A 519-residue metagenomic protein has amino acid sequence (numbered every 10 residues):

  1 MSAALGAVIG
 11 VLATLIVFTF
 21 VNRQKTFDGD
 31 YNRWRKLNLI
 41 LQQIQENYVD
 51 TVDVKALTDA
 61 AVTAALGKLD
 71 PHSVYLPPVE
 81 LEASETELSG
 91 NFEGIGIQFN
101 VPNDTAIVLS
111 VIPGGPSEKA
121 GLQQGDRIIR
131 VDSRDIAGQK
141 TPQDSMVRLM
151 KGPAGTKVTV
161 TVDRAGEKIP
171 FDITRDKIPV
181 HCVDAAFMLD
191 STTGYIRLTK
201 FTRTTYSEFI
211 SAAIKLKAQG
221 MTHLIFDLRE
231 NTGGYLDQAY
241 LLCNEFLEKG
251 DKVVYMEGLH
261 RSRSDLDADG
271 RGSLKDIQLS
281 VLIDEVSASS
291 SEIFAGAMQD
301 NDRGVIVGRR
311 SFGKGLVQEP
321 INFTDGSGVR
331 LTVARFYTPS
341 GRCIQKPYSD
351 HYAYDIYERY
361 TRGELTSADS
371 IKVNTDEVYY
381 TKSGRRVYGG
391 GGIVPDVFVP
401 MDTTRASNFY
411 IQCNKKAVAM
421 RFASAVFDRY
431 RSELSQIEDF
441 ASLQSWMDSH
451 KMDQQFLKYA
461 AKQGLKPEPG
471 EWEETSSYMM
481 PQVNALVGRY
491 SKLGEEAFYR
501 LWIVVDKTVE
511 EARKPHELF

Functional and structural regions predicted by a protein language model:
S2-T19: Hydrophobic membrane-insertion alpha-helices, especially the h-region of bacterial N-terminal signal peptides
V21-R33, L41, Q45-V49, D53-V54 (+4 more regions): Cleft-lining beta-strand/loop regions that shape enzyme active-site pockets
Y31, E46-L109, G155-A185, L501-R513 (+1 more regions): Extended, small/polar residue-biased N-terminal targeting/export presequences and adjacent propeptide/linker tracts
I128-I129, V158, I344, V387: Generic structural signal for buried aliphatic residues
A137, P170-D172, R330, Q345 (+1 more regions): A sequence-level detector of short linear motifs
S290, D302, R309, G313-V373 (+1 more regions): Polar, glycine-rich mid-to-C-terminal structural blocks that act as macromolecule-binding/assembly scaffolds
C343-I344, Y348-F519: Conserved functional hotspot residues or short segments at active or partner-binding sites across diverse domains
